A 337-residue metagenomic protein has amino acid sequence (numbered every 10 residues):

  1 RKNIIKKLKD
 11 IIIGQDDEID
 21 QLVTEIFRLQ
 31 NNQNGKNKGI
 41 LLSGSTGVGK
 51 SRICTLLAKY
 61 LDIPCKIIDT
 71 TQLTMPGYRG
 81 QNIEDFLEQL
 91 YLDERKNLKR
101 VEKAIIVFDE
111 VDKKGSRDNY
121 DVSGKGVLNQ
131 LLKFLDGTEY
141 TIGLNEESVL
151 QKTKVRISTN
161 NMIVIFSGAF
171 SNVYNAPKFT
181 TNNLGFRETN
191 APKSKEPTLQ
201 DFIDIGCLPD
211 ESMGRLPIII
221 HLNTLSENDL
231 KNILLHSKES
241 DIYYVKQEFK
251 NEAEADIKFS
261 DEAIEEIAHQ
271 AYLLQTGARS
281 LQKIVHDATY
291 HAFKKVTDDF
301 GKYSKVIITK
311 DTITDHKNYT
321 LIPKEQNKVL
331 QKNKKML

Functional and structural regions predicted by a protein language model:
R1-L337: AAA+ P-loop NTPase nucleotide-binding core of proteostasis motors
